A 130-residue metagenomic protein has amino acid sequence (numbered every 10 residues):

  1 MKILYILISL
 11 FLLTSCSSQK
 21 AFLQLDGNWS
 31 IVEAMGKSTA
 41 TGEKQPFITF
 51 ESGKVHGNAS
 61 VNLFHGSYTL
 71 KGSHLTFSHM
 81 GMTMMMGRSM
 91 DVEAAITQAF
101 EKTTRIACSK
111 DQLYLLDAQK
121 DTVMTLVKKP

Functional and structural regions predicted by a protein language model:
M1-L7: Sec-dependent signal peptide recognition, specifically the positively charged N-region followed immediately by
Y5, S15-P130: Lipid interaction determinants
